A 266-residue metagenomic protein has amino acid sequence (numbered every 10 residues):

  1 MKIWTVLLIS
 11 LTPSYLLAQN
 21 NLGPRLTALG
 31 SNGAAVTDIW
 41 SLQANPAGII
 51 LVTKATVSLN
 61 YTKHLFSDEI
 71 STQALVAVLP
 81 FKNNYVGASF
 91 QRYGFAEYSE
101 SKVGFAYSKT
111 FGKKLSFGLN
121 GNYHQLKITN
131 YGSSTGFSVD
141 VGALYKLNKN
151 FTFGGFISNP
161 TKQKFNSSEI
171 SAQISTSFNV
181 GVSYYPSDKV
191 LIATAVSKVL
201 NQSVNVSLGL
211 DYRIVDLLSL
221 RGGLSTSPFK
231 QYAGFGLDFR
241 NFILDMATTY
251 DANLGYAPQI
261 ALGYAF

Functional and structural regions predicted by a protein language model:
I3-P13: Sec-dependent N-terminal signal peptides
L17-F266: Subset of outer-membrane beta-barrel
